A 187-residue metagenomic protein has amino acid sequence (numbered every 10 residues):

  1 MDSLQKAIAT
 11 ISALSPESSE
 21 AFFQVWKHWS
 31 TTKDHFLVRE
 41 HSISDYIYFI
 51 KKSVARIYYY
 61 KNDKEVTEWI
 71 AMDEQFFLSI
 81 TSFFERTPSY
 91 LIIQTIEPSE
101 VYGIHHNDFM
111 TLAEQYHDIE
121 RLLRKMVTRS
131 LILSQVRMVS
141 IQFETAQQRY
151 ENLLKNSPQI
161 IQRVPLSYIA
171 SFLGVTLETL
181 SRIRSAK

Functional and structural regions predicted by a protein language model:
M1-K27: Cyclic nucleotide-binding regulatory module and flanking cytosolic helices
L4-K6, S130-V139: Short, Lys/Arg-enriched N-terminal segment that forms or immediately precedes the first helix of a structured domain
K27, V54-Y59, Q75-F76, E100-V101: Short beta-strand segments in beta-sandwich/barrel cores
D34, D45-R56, D73-E74: Glycine- and acidic-residue-biased ligand/ion/polar-headgroup-sensing regions
L37-S42: Short phosphate-coordinating micro-motif centered on Lys-Gly-acidic
Y58, S79-I80, T111-L112, L153 (+1 more regions): Residues that scaffold the ATP/ADP-binding catalytic core of kinase and kinase-like folds
V66-K125: Cyclic-nucleotide recognition modules
E144-K187: Phosphate-/nucleic-acid-contacting segments
